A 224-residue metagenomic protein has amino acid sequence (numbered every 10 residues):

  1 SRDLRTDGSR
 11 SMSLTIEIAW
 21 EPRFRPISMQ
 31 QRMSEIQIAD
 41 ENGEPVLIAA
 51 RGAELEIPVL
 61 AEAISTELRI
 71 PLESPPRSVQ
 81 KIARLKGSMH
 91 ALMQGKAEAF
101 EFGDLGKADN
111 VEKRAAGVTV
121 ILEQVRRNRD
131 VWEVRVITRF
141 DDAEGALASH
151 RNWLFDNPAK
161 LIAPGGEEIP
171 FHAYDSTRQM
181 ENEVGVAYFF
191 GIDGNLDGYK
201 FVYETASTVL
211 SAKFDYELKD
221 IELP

Functional and structural regions predicted by a protein language model:
S1-P224: Alpha-helical, hydrophobic structural elements that either
